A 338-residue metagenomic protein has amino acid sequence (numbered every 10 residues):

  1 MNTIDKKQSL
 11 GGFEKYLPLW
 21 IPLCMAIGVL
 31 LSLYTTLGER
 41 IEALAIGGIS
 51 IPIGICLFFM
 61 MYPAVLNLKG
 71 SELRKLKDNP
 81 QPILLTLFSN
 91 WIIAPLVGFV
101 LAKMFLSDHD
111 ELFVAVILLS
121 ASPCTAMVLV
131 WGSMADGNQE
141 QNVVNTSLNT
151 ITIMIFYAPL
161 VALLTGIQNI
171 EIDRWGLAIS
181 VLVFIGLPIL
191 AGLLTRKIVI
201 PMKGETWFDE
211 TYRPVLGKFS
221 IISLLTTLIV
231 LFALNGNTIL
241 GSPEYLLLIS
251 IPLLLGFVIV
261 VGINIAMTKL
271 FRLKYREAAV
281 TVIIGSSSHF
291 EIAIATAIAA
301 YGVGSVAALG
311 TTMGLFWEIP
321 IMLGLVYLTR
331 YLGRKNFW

Functional and structural regions predicted by a protein language model:
M1-L66, S71-S286, F290-W338: Alpha-helical transmembrane segments of multi-pass small-molecule/ion transporters
